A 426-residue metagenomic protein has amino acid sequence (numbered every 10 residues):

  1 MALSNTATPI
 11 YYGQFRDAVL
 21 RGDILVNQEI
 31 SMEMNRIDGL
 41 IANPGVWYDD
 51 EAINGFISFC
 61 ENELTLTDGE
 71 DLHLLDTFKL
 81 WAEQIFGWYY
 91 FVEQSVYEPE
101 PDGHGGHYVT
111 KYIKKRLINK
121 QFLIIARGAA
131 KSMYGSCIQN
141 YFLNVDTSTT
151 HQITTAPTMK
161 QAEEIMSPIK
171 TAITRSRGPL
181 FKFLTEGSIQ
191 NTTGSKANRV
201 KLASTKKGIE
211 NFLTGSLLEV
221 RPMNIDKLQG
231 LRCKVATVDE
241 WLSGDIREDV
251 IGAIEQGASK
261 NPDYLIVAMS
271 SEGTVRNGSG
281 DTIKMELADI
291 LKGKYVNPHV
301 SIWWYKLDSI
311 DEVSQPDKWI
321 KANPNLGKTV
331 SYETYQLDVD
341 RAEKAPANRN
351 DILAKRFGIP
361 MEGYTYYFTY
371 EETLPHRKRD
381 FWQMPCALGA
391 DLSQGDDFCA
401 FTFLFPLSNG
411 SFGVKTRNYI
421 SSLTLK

Functional and structural regions predicted by a protein language model:
A2-A390: Phosphate/NTP-binding elements of NTP-utilizing enzymes
K170, F212, F405-K426: Nucleic-acid-processing active sites and adjacent nucleic-acid-binding tracks, predominantly divalent metal-dependent
Q229-L231, I246-R247, C399-A400, F412-K415: Extended hydrophobic-aromatic, low-complexity segments
W382-L407: Gly/Thr-rich phosphate-binding beta-strand-loop-beta motif of the actin/hexokinase/Hsp70
